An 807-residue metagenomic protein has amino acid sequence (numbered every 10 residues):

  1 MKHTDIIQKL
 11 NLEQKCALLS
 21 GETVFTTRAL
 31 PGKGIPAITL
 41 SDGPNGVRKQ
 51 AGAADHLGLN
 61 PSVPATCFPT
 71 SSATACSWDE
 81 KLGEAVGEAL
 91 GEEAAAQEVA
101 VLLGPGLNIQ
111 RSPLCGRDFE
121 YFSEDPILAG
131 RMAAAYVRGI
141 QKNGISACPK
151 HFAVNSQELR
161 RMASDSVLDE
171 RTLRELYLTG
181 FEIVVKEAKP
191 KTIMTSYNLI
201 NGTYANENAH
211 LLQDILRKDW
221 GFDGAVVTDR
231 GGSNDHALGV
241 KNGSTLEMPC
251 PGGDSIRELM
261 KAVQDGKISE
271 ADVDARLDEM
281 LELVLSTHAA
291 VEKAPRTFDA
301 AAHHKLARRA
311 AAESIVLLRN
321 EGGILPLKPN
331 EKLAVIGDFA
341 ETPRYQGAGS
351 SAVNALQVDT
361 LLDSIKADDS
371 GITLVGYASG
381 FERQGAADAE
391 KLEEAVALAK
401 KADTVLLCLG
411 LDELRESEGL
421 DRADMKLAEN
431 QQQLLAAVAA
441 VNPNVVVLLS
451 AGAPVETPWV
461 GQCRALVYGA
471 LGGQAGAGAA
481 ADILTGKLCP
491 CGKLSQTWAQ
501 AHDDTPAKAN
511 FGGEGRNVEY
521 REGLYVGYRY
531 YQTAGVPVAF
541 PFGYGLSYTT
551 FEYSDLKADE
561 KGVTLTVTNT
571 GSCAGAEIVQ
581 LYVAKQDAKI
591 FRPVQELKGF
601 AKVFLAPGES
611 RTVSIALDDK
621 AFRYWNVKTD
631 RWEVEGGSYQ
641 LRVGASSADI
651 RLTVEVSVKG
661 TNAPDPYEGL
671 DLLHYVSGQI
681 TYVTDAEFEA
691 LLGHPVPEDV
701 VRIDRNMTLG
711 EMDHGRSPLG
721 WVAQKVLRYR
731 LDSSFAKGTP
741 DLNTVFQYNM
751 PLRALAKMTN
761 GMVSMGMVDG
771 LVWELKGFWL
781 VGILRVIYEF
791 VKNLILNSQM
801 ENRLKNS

Functional and structural regions predicted by a protein language model:
M1-K620, Y624, S638-V643, S647 (+4 more regions): Glycoside hydrolase catalytic-domain context in secreted enzymes
I6, L259, L494, F688 (+6 more regions): Generic structural signal of hydrophobic/aromatic residues within well-ordered alpha-helices of folded domains
E22, Q157, P697, A723 (+1 more regions): Enrichment for repetitive, rod-forming helical segments
D619-P666: Terminal connector regions
V654-V722: Charged, amphipathic alpha-helical linkers/stalks
D704-K757, G761: Long, charged, low-complexity terminal extensions
T739-S807: C-terminal non-catalytic accessory extensions
